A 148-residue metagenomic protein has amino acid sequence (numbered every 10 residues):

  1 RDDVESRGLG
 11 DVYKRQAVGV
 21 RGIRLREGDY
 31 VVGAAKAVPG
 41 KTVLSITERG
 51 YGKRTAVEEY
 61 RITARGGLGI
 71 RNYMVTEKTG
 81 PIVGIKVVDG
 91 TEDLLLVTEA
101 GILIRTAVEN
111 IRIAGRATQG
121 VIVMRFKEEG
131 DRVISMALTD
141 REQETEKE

Functional and structural regions predicted by a protein language model:
R1, R26, V32-K53, E58-E148: C-terminal functional regions that serve as terminal interaction/effector modules
R1-Y13: Single conserved hydrophobic/aromatic residue that forms the stacking wall/gate of nucleotide- or nucleobase-binding
A17-G22: N-terminal cationic and glycine-rich segments that engage phosphates or anionic surfaces
